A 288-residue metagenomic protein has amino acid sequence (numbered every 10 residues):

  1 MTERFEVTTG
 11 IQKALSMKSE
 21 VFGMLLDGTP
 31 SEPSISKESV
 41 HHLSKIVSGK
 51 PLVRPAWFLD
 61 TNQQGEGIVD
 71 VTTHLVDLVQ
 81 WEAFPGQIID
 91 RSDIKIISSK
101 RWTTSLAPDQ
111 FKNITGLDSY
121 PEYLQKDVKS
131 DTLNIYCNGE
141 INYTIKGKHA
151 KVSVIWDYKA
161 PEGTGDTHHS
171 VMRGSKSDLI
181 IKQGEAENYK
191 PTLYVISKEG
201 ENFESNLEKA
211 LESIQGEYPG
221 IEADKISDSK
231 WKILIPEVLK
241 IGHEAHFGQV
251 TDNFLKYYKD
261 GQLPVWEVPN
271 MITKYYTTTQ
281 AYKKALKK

Functional and structural regions predicted by a protein language model:
T2-S130, F254: Predominantly a Rossmann-like dinucleotide-binding segment in NAD(P)-dependent oxidoreductases
D70, L75-Q80, Q87, S92 (+3 more regions): C-terminal helical cap and adjacent loop that interface with cofactors, partners, or active-site loops
